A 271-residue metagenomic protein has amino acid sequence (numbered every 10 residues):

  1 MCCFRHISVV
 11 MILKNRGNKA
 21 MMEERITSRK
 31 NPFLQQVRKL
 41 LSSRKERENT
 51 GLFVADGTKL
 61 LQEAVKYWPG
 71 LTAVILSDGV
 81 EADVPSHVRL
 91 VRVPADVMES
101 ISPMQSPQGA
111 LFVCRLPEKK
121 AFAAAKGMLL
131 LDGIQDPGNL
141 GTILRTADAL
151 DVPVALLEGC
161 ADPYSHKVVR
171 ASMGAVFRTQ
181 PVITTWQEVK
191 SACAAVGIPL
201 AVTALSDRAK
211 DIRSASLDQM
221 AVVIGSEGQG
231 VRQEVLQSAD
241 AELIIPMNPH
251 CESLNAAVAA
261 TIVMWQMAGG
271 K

Functional and structural regions predicted by a protein language model:
C2-C3: Cysteine-centered motifs
L13, G17, M21-D78, C160-A161: Boundary-proximal intrinsically disordered activation/regulatory segments immediately upstream of a helical core
R25-S28, V91-P94, T179-W186: Short acidic-hydrophobic, aromatic-tinged amphipathic segments that line or gate anion-handling sites
L90-V113: Glycine/small-residue-rich loop that forms an oxyanion/phosphate-binding "nest" at active or ligand-binding sites
V93-P94, D132, L157-G159, Q180 (+1 more regions): Short beta->alpha connector loops at strand-helix junctions that form conserved, small/polar/Pro-enriched
F112, D148-A149, C160-P163, K167-V176 (+2 more regions): Structured adenosyl-cofactor binding patch, chiefly the S-adenosyl-L-methionine
P117-S206: RNA substrate-binding interface of SAM-dependent RNA methyltransferases
V202-C251: Active-site/ligand-binding-proximal alpha/beta "capping" segment
